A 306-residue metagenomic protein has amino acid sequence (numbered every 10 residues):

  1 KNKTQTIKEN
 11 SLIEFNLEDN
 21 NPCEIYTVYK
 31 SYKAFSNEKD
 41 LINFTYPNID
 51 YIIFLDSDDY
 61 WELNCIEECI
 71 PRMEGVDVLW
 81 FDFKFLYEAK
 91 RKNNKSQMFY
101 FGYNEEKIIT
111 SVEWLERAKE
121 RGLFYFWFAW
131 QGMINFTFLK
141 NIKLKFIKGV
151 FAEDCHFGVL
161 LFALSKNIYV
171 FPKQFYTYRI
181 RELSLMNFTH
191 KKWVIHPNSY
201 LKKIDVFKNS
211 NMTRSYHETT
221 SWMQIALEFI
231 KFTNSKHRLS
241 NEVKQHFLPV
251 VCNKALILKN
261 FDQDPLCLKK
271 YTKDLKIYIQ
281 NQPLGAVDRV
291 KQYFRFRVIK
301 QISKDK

Functional and structural regions predicted by a protein language model:
K1-K202: Nucleotide-sugar donor-binding/catalytic module of glycosyltransferases that assemble extracellular/cell-envelope
I7, I25, F35-T45, F207 (+6 more regions): Extended hydrophobic/Leu-rich segments
D58, N211-R214, E218, N260 (+1 more regions): Generic alpha-helical structural element
G75-V76, N241-K306: Membrane-interface aromatic/basic loop that binds lipid-linked glycans or pyrophosphate carriers, typified by
R117, F232, Y278: Residues that form generic nucleotide/phosphate-binding pockets
F146-I147, K236-S240: Inter-helical turn/loop segments and adjacent helix faces that build the functional surface of alpha-helical bundle
C155-A163, M223, L227, K244-K259: P-loop NTPase catalytic cores that bind/hydrolyze ATP
Y176-R181, N187-R238: Catalytic core of nucleotide-sugar-dependent glycosyltransferases
